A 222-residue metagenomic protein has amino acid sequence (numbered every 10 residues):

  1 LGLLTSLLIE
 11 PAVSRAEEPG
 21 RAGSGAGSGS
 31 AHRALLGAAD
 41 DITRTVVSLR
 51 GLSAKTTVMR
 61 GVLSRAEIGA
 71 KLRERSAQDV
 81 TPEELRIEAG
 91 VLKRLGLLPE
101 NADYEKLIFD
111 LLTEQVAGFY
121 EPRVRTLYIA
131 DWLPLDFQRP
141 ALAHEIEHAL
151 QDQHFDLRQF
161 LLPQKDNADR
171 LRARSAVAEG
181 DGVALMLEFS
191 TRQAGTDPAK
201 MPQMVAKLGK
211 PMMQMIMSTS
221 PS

Functional and structural regions predicted by a protein language model:
L1-E10: Bacterial N-terminal signal peptides
E17-A102: A metal-dependent hydrolase signature that marks the N-terminal structural subdomain at the beginning of catalytic folds
L36-T43, V47, P140-A143, E179 (+1 more regions): Extracytoplasmic/secreted envelope proteins and their assembly/folding machinery, especially bacterial periplasmic
I42, D152-M213: Post-HExxH zinc-binding segment in Zn-dependent metallohydrolases
G69-E83, D103-V124, Q214-M215: Catalytic zinc-binding patch centered on the HExxH motif and its immediate surroundings that defines zinc-dependent
R125-A143, R170-R174: Short pre-active-site segment immediately N-terminal to the catalytic Zn-binding motif
A141, E145-A149, Q153: Catalytic glutamate of the conserved HExxH
M213-S222: Pan-zinc metallopeptidase signature
